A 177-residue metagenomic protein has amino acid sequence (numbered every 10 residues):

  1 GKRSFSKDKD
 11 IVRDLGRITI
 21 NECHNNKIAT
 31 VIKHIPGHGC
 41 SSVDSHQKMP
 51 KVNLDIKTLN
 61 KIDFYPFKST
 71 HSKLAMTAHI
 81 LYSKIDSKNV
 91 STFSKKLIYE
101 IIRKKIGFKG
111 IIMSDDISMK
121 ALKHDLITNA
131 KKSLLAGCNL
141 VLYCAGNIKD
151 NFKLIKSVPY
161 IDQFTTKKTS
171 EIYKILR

Functional and structural regions predicted by a protein language model:
G1-D8: Second-shell loop/turn segments in exported
I11-H24, I28-F164, I175: Second-shell residues forming the walls of enzyme active-site clefts
K168-R177: A short, charged, Gly/Pro-tolerant segment at domain boundaries
